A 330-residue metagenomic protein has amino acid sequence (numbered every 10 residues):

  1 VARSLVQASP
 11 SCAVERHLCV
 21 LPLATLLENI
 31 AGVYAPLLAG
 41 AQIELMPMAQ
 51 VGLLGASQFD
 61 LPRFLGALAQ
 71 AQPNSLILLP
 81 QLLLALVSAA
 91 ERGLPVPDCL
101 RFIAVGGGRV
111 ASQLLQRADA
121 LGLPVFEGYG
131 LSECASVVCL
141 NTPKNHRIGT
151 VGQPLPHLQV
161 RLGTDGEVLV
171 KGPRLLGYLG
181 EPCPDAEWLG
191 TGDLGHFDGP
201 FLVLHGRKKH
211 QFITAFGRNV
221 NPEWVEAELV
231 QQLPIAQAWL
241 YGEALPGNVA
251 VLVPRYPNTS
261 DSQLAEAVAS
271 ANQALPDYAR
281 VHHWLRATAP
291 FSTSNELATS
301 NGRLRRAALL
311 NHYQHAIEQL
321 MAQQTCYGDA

Functional and structural regions predicted by a protein language model:
A2-R16, L23-S75, P80-L84, S88-A90: Conserved AMP-binding/adenylation subdomain of ANL enzymes
L38-Q42, L65-G66, P73-I77, V87-H146 (+1 more regions): Gly/Ser/Thr-rich phosphate-binding loop
Q81-L84, G108-R109, Q113, P173-R174 (+2 more regions): Alpha-helix/helix-capping structural signal
G107, G130, G152, D193 (+1 more regions): Active-site glycine-centered loops adjacent to acidic/histidine catalytic or metal-binding residues that shape
G130-C134, T191, T214-A215, T299-N301: Ser/Thr-glycine-rich phosphate-binding loops at phosphate-binding pockets of nucleotides, nucleotide cofactors
R147-P156, G163-W188, F201-L202, R218-V220: Conserved ATP/PPi-binding loop(s) of AMP-dependent carboxylate-activating enzymes
L162, G166, G172, L194-H283 (+1 more regions): AMP-binding/adenylate-forming catalytic core of the ANL superfamily
Q237-L240, N272-A330: Conserved C-terminal "lid"/linker of ANL adenylate-forming enzymes
